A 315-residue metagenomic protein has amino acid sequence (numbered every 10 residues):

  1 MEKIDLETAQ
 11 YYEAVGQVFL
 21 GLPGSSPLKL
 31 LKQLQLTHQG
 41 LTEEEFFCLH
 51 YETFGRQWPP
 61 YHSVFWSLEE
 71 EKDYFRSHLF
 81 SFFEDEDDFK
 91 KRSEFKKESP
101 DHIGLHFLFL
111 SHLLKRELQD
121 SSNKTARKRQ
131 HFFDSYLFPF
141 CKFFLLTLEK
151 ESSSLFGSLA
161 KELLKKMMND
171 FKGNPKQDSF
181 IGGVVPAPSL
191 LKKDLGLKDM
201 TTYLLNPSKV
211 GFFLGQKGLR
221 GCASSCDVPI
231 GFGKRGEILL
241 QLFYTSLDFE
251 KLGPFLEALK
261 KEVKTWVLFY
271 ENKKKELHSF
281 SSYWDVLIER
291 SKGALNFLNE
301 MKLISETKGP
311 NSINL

Functional and structural regions predicted by a protein language model:
M1-L315: Surface/interface-facing alpha-helical segments and adjacent flexible terminal/loop regions used for partner/assembly
